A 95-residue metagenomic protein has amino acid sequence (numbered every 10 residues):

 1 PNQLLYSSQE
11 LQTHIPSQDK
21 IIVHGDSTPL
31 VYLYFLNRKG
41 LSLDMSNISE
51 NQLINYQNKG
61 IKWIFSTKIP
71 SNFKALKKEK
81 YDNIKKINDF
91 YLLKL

Functional and structural regions predicted by a protein language model:
P1-Y6: Hydrophobic alpha-helical transmembrane segments in integral membrane proteins
Q9-H14, N55: A generic secondary-structure signal
Q12-N47, W63-I69: Short periplasmic/luminal acceptor-recognition loop of GT-C membrane glycosyltransferases, typified by
I48-L53: Short acidic active-site motifs
I54-L95: Aromatic/acidic, Gly/Pro-rich catalytic loop(s) in extracytoplasmic/lumenal soluble domains of multi-pass membrane
